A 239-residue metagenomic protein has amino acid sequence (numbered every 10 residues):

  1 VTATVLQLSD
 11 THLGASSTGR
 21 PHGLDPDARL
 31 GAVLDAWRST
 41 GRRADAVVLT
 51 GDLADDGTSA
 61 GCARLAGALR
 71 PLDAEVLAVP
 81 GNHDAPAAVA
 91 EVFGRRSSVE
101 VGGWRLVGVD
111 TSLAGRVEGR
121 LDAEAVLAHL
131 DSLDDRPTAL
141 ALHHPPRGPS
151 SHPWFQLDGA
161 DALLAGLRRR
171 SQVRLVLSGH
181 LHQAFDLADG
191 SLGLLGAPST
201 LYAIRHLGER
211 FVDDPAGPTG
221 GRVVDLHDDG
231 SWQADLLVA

Functional and structural regions predicted by a protein language model:
V1-R64, P149: N-terminal active-site segment of His-dependent metallophosphoesterases
T2-A15, G103-L113, A139-H143, L192-P198 (+1 more regions): Active-site-proximal beta-strand elements of phosphoester/diester hydrolases
S9-R29, D55, A85-F93, A114-A123 (+1 more regions): Acidic/histidine-rich helix-loop elements that form or flank divalent-metal/phosphate-binding sites at the catalytic
D10, W37, V47, D52 (+7 more regions): Divalent metal-coordination and catalytic microenvironments
H12-S17, A54-A60, N82-V89, A114-V117 (+3 more regions): Active-site environment of divalent metal-dependent phosphoester hydrolases
G31, G166, F185-A239: Binuclear metal-dependent phosphoesterase catalytic core
A32, A88-S97, V126, L181: Alpha-helical scaffolding within the catalytic cores of extracellular/periplasmic polymer-degrading hydrolases
V33-A46, E118-L195, W232: His/acidic metal-ligating clusters that form di-metal
